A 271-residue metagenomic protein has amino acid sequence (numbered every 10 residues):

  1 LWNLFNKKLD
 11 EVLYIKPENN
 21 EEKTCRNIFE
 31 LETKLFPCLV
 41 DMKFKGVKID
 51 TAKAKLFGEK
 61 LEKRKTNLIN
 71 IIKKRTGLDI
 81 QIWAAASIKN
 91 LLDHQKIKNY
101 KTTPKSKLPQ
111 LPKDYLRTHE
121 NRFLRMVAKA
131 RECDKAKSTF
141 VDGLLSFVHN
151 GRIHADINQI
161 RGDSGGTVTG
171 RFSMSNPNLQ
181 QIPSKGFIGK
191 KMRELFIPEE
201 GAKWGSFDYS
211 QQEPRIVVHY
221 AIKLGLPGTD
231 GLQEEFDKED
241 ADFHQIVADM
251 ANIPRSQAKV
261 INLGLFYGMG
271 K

Functional and structural regions predicted by a protein language model:
L1-I188, I197, G201-K203, S210-E213: Conserved "right-hand" nucleotidyltransferase catalytic core of DNA-directed polymerases
K7, E11, K45-K48, K223-D230 (+1 more regions): Secondary-structure transition/capping motifs at alpha-helix termini and the adjoining loop/turn into the next element
L13-C25, G231-D237, I261, F266-M269: Extended, non-catalytic structural segments that build the interaction scaffolds of large macromolecular assemblies
I28-E32, L61, D237-A241, P254 (+1 more regions): Generic alpha-helical segment signature
F36, A86, A241-I246, G268-M269: A generic alpha-helix surface/boundary motif
P37, F44, K98-N99, D249-K271: Conserved catalytic core of nucleic-acid polymerases
I197, K203-S206, N252-K259: Short, conserved non-catalytic motifs in the polymerase core
E213-M250: Metal-dependent catalytic core segments for phosphate chemistry
